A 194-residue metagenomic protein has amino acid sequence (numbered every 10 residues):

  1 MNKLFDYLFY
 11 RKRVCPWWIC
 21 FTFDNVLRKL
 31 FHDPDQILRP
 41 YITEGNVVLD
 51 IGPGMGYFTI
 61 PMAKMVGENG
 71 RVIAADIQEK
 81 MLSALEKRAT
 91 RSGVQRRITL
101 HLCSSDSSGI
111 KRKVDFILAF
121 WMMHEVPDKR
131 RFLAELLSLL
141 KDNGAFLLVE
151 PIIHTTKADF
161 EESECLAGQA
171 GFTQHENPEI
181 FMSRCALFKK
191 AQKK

Functional and structural regions predicted by a protein language model:
R13-F31: Class I SAM-dependent methyltransferase Rossmann-like catalytic core, especially the SAM/SAH-binding loop
R28-G45: Conserved alpha-helix/loop element of class I SAM-dependent methyltransferases that forms part of the SAM/SAH-binding
L49, M55-S107: Class I SAM-dependent methyltransferase SAM/SAH-binding core
C103-I117: A short acidic, Gly/Pro-enriched loop at the edge of an enzyme's catalytic core that lines a small-molecule cofactor
D115-P127: A short SAM/SAH-binding and catalytic strip from SAM-dependent methyltransferases
R130-D142: A short glycine-rich, Lys/Arg-flanked "PGG" loop and its adjoining helix->strand segment in the class I
N143-E150: Conserved beta-strand signature within the Rossmann-like core of class I S-adenosyl-L-methionine
A170, E179-K194: Core SAM-dependent methyltransferase catalytic element
